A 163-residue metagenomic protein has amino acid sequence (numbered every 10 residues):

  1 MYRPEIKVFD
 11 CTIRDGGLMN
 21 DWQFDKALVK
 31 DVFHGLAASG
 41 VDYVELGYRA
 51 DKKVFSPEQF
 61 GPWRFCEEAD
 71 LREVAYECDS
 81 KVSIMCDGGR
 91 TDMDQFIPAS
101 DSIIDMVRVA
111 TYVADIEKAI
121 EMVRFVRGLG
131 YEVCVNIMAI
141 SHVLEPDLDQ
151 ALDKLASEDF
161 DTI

Functional and structural regions predicted by a protein language model:
M1-D21, D79, S102, V126-I137: N-terminal small/glycine-rich loop or linker at the start of catalytic domains across soluble metabolic enzymes
R3-C11, H34-K52: N-terminal glycine-rich anion-binding loops that anchor highly charged ligand groups
C11-V29, V82-D92, R108-V113, C134-D147: Active-site mouth loops of central-metabolism enzymes
G16, L36, V107, I163: Conserved, mostly hydrophobic/aromatic
G40, D101-D105, Q150-I163: Structural recognition of alpha->loop->beta junctions
D42-D70, R108-I116: Glycine-rich, proline-tolerant flexible connector loops at the mouths of alpha/beta enzymes
F55-I84, V123-N136: Alpha-helix-loop-beta-strand connector modules within alpha/beta enzyme cores
D92-S100, A119-M122, L144-A156: Distinct, well-ordered alpha-helical segments
